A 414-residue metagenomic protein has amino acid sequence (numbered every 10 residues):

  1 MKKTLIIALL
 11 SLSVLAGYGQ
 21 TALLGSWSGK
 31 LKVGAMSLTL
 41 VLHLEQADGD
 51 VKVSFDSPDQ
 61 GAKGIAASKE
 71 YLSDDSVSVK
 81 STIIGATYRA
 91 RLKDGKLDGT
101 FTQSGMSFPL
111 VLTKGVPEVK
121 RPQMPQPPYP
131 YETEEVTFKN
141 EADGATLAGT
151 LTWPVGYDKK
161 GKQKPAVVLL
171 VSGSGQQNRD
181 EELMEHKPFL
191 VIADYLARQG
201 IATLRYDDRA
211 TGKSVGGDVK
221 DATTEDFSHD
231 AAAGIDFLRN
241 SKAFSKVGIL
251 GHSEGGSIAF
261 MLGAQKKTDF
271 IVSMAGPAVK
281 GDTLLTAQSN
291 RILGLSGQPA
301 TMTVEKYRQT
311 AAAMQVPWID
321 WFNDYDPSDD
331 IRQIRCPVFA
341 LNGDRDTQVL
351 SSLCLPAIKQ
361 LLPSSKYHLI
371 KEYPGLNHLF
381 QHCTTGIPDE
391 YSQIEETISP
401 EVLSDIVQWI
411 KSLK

Functional and structural regions predicted by a protein language model:
T21-S104, Q123, Y131, K160 (+1 more regions): Central antiparallel beta-sheet cores of small beta-barrel/beta-sandwich binding domains
P117-Q163: N-terminal cap/lid segment of alpha/beta-hydrolase-fold proteins
D158-P165, S174-L204, G281, Q348-L350: Short substrate-entry loop that stabilizes the transition state in hydrolases
P188, K220-S241: Alpha/beta-hydrolase active-site loop
M261-L262, K266-Q333, Q348, S364: Accessory cap/linker subdomain of secreted extracellular hydrolases
I334, A340-N342: Short beta-strand/loop motif that positions the catalytic acidic residue of the alpha/beta-hydrolase fold
C336, T347-L361: Short alpha-helix in the alpha/beta-hydrolase fold that links the catalytic acid
L379, T385-K414: Catalytic active-site module of serine/aspartate enzymes centered on a nucleophile-bearing elbow/loop
